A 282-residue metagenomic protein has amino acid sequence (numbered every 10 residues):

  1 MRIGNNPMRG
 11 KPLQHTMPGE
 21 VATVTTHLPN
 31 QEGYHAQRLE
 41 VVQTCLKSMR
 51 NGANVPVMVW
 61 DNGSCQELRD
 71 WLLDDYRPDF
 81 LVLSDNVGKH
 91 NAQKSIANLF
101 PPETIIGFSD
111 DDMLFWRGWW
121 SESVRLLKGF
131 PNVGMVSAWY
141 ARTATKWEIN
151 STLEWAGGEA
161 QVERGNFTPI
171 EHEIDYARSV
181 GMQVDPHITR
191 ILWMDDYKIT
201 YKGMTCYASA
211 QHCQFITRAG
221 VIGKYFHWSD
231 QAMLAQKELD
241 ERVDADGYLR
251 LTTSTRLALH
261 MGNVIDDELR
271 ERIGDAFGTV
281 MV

Functional and structural regions predicted by a protein language model:
M1-G10, Q14-M17, D185-V282: C-terminal catalytic/acceptor-binding lobe
M1-S48: N-proximal low-complexity "stem/linker" segments adjacent to membrane-targeting elements
G33-Y34, C65-D74: Acidic helix N-cap motif at the loop->helix transition within catalytic regions of sugar-transfer enzymes
S48, G52, W60-R69: A conserved acidic beta->alpha catalytic loop
L73-V87: Conserved donor nucleotide-binding strand/loop of the catalytic core
K94-I105: Active-site nucleotide-sugar/metal-binding loop of Leloir-type enzymes
E103-L114: Short beta-strand-to-loop acidic/aromatic patch adjacent to the donor-nucleotide binding site
W116, W120-V221: Conserved catalytic core of nucleotide-sugar-dependent glycosyltransferases
